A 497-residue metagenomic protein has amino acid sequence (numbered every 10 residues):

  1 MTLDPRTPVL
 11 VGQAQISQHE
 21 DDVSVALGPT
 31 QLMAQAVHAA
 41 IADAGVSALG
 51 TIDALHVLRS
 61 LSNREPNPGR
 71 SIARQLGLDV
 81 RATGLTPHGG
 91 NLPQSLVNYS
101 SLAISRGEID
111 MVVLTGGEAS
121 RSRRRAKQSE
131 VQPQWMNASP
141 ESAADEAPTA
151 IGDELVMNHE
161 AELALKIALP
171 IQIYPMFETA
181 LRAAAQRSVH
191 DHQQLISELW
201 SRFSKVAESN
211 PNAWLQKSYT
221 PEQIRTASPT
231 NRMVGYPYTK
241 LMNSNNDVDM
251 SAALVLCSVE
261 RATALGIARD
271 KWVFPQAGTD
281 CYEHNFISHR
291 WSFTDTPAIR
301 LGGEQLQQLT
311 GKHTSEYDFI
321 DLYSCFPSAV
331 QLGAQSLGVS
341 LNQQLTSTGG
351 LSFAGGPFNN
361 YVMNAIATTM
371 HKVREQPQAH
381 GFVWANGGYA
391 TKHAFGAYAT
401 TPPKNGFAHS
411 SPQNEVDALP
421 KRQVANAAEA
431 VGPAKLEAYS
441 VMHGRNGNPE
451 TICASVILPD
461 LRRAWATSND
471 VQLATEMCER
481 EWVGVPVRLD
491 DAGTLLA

Functional and structural regions predicted by a protein language model:
M1-L85, L102-I109, V113-V248, A252-R261 (+4 more regions): Conserved "HGTGT" condensation-loop signature of ketosynthase/thiolase-family condensing enzymes that catalyze
H88: Short HxH-centered metal-ligating active-site micro-motif
A354-V362, V373-R374, Q378: A conserved active-site cap/scaffold subdomain adjacent to cofactor or substrate pockets
G381-V383: Cysteine-clustered segments with highest specificity for TGF-beta superfamily mature ligands
T391: Gly/Pro-rich active-site capping loops and adjacent beta-alpha segments that organize cofactor/substrate pockets
